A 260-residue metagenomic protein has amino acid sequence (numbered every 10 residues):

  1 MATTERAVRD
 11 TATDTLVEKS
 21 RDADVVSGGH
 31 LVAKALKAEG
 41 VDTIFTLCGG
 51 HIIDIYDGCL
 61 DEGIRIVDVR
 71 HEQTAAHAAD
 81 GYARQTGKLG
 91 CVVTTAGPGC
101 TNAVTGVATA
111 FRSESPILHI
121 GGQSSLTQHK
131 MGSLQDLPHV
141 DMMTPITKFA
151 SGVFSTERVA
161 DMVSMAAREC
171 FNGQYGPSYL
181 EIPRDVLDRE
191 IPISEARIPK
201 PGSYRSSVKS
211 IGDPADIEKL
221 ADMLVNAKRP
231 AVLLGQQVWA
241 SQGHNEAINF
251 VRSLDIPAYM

Functional and structural regions predicted by a protein language model:
A2-M260: N-terminal alpha/beta PP-like core and its mobile active-site loop of ThDP/TPP-dependent enzymes
